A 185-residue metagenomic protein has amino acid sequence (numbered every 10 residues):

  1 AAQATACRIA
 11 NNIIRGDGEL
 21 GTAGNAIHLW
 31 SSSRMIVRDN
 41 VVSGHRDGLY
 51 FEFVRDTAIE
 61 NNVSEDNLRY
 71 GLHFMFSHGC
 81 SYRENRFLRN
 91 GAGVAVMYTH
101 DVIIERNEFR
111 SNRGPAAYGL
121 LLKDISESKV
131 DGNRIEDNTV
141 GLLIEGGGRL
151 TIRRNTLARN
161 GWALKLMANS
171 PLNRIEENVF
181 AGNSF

Functional and structural regions predicted by a protein language model:
A1, L20-S31, G44-Y50, D66-H73 (+4 more regions): Extracellular beta-strand/beta-solenoid scaffold signature
Q3-A4, I9, I27, S31-S32 (+15 more regions): Parallel beta-helix/beta-solenoid
G48-E52, A58-V63: Short low-complexity stretches enriched in small and charged residues
S126-K165: A compositional/structural signature marking long, glycine- and acidic/polar-rich segments with frequent tryptophans
L166-F185: Leucine-rich solenoid repeat scaffolds
